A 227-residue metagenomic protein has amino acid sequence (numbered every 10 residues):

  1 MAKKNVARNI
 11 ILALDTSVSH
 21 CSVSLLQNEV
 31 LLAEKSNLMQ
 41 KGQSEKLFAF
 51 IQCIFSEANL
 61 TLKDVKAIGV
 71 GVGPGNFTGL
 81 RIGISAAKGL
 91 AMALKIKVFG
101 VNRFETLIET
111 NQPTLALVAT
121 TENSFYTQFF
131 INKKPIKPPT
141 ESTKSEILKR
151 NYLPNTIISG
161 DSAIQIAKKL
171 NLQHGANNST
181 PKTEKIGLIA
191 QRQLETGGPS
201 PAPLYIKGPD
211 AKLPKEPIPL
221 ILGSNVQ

Functional and structural regions predicted by a protein language model:
A2-V30, L38, F99-Q227: Oxyanion-binding and handling regions
L38-K46, F77, R81, S85 (+1 more regions): Residues at secondary-structure transition points
Q43-A58, F104: Short, well-ordered amphipathic alpha-helical segments that serve as non-catalytic structural scaffolds within diverse
I51-K66, R150-T156: Phosphate/pyrophosphate-binding loops at sites that engage ATP/ADP/AMP, CoA/4′-phosphopantetheine, polyphosphate
L60, I96, L172: Short glycine/serine/threonine/alanine-rich loop segments
A67-V98: DPxDG-like acidic metal-binding loop motif
